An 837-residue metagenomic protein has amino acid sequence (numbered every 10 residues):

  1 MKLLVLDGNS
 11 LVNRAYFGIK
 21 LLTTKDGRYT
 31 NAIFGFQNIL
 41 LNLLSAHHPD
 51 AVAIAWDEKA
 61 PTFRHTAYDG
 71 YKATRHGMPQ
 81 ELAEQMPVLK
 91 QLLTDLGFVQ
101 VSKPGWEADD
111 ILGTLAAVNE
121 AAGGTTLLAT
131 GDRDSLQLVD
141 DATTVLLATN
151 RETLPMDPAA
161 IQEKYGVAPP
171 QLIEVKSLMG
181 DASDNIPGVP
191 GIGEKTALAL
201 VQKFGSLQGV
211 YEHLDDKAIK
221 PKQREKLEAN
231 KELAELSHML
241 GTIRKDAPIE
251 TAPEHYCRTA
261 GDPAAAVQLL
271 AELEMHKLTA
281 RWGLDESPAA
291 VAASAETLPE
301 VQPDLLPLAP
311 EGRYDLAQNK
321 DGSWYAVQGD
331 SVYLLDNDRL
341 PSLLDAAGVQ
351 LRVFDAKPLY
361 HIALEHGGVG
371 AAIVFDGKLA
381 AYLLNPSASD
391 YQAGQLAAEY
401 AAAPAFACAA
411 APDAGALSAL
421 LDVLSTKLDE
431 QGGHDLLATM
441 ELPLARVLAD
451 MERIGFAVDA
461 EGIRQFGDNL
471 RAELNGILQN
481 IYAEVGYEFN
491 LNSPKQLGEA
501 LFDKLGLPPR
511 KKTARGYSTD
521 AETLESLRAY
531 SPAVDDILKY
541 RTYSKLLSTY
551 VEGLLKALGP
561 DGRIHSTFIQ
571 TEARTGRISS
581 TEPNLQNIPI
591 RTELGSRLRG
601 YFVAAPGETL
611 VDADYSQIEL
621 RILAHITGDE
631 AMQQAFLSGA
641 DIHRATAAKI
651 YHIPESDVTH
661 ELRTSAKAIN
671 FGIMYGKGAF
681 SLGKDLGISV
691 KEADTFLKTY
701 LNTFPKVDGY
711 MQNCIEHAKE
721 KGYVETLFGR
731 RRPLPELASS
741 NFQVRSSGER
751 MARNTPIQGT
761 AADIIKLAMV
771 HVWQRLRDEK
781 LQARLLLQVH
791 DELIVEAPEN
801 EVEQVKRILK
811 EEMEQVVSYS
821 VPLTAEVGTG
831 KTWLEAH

Functional and structural regions predicted by a protein language model:
M1-A129, R133-P155, A159, L233-L236 (+2 more regions): Noncatalytic, basic helical substrate-engagement surface that gates or grips nucleic-acid strands
L3-L4, G8-A53, D69-G70, T74-E81 (+4 more regions): Conserved RNase H-like, two-metal-ion catalytic cores of nucleic-acid enzymes
D50-A53, F98, A121, D140-T144 (+7 more regions): Non-catalytic nucleic-acid-binding/docking modules located in mid-to-C-terminal regions of nucleic-acid enzymes
E152-K176, S183, G322-L448, A472 (+1 more regions): Active-site-proximal helix-loop-helix substrate-binding element of RNase H-like nuclease domains
N230-D338, A347-A356, D413-E593, T609 (+6 more regions): Conserved "right-hand" nucleotidyltransferase catalytic core of DNA-directed polymerases
Y360, H366, K378-A407, A411 (+2 more regions): Function-dense linear segments that define catalytic or interfacial modules in macromolecule-processing proteins
R453, D561, H565-S566, Q570-A573 (+4 more regions): Conserved catalytic core of nucleic-acid polymerases
A472-Q479, A483-V534, N702-R750, N754-P756 (+1 more regions): C-terminal polymerase-core module
